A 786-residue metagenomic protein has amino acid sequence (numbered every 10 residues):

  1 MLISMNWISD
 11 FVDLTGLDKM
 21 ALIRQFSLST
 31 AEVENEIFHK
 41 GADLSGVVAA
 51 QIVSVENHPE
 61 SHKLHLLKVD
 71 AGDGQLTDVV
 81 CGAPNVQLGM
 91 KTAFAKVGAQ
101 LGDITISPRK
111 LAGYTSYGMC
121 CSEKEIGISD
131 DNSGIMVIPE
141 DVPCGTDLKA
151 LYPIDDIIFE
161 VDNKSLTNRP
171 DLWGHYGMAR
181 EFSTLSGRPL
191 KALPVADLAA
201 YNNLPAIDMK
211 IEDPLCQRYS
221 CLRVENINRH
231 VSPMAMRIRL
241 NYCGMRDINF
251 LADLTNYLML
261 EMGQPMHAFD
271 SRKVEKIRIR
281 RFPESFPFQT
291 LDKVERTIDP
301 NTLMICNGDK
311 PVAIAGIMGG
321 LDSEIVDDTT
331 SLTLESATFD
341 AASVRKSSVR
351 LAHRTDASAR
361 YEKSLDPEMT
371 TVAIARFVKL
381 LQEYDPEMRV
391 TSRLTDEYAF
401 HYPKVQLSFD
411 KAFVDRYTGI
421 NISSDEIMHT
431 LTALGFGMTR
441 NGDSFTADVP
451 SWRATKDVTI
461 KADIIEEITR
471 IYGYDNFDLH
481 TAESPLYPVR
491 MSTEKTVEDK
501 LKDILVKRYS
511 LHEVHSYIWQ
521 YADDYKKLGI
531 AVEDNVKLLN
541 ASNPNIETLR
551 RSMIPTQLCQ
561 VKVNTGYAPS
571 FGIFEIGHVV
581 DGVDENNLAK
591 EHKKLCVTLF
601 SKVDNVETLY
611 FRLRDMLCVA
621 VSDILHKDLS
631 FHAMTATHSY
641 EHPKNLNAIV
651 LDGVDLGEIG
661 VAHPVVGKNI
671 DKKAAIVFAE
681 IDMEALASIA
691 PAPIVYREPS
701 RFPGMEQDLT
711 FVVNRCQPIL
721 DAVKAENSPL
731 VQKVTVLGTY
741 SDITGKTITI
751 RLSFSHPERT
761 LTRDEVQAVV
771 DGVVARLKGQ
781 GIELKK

Functional and structural regions predicted by a protein language model:
M1-A199, T333, R350, D356 (+4 more regions): Phosphate-backbone binding interfaces of nucleic-acid-interacting proteins
R24, H65, S186, K191-P287: Glycine/proline-enriched, intrinsically flexible loops and inter-domain linkers
G41-D43, A199-A200, L486-M491, S516-D534 (+2 more regions): Beta-rich nucleic-acid/ligand-interaction surfaces
A49-D78, T255-D322: Conserved mixed alpha/beta core segments that line enzyme active sites in large multi-domain catalysts
T115-E125, N132-V137, P153-I157, T302-Y402 (+2 more regions): Mobile "lid/hinge" segments at catalytic clefts and subdomain interfaces of large enzymes
S186-I211, D385-F413: Terminal amphipathic helices with adjacent charged low-complexity linkers/tails
L407-K411, D415-F574, Q707, S753-S755 (+2 more regions): Extended, well-folded interaction surfaces typified by the phenylalanyl-tRNA synthetase beta subunit core
A433-F436, T446, K590, D604-K786: A carboxyl-terminal module marker
